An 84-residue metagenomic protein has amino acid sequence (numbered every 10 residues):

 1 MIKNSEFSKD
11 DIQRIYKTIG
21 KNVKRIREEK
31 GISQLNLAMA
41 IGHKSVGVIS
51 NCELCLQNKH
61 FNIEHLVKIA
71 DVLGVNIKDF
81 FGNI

Functional and structural regions predicted by a protein language model:
I2-E29: A short, Lys/Arg-rich alpha-helix, primarily the initiator
N22, S33, N62-H65, N76: Residues that mark the N-terminal boundary/hinge immediately upstream of a DNA-recognition element
V23, L37-A38, I49-E53, F80: Conserved hydrophobic/aromatic packing and binding residues within compact polymer-binding modules
E29, A40, V72: Residues within the alpha-helical elements of helix-turn-helix
G31, L56-D71: Short, basic-rich loop-to-helix N-cap that marks the start of a DNA-contacting helix
N36-M39, I69: Short alpha-helical "recognition helix" segments of helix-turn-helix
G42-K59: Recognition helix of helix-turn-helix/homeodomain-like DNA-binding domains that insert into the DNA major groove
I63, V72-I84: Short C-terminal boundary/hinge segments that cap the last helix of small helical domains
